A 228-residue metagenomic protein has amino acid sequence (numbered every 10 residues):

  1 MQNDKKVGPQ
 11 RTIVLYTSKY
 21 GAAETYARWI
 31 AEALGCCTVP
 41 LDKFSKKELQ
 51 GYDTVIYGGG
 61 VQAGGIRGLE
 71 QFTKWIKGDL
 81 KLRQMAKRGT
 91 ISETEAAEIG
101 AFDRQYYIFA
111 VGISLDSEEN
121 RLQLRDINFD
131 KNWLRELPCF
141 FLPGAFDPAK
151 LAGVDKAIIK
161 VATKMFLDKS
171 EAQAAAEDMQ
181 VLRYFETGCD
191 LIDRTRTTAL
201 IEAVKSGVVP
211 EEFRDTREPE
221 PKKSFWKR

Functional and structural regions predicted by a protein language model:
D4-G8, G64-R228: FMN-binding flavodoxin-like domain, especially the glycine-rich phosphate-binding loop
P9-A33: N-terminal beta1-alpha1 ligand-phosphate binding loop
T12, C36-V39, Y106, L137: Hydrophobic anchor at the start of a short beta-strand that flanks the dinucleotide cofactor-binding loop
A31, K46-G51, L134: Short loop/helix-cap segments at secondary-structure boundaries that form the rim of catalytic
L34-K47: A short, well-structured beta->alpha microelement
D53-I56, Q105: Structural motif
G60-V61: Short glycine-/small-residue-rich Rossmann-like dinucleotide-binding loops
